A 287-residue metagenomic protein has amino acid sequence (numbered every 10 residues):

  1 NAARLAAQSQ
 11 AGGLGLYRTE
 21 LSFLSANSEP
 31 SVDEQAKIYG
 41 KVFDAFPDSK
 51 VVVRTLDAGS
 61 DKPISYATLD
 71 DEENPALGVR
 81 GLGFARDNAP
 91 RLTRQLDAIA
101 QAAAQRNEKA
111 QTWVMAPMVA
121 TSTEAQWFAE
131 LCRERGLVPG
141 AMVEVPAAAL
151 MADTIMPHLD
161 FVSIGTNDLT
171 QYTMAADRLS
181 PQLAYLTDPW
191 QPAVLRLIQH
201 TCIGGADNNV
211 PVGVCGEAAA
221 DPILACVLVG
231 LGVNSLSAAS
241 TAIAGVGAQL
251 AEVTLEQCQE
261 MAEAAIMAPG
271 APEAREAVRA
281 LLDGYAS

Functional and structural regions predicted by a protein language model:
N1-S287: Conserved alpha/beta-domain cores
